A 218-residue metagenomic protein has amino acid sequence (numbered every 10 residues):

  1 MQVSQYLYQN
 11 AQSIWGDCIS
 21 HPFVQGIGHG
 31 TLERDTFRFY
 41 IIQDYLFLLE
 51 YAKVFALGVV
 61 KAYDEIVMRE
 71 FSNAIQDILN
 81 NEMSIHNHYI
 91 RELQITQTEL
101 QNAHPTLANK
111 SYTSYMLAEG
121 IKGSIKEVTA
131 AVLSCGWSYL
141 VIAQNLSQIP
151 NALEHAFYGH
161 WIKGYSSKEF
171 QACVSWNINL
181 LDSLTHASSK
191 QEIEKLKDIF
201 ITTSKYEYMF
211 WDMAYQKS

Functional and structural regions predicted by a protein language model:
Y8-L32, Y51, I178-A187: Short alpha-helical hairpin
S13-D17, L32-K61, D77, N81 (+2 more regions): Alpha-helical bundle segments that constitute or directly flank the non-heme di-iron/ferroxidase center
P22-D35, A52-E70, I121: Helix-loop segments that flank and shape redox-cofactor active sites
V24-R38, E92-Q101, A108-E127, Y158-Y165 (+1 more regions): Acidic/His metal-coordination segments adjacent to aromatic residues that form catalytic metal sites in metalloenzymes
E33-Q43, E65-N80, L117, I125-V132 (+2 more regions): Alpha-helical scaffold segments that form or flank carboxylate-/histidine-based iron centers
L57-S114: Hydrophobic/aromatic-rich structural module bridging two neighboring secondary-structure elements via a short loop
V132-T203: An amphipathic alpha-helical core segment
K195-S218: Acidic, carboxylate-rich catalytic segments that either coordinate divalent cations
